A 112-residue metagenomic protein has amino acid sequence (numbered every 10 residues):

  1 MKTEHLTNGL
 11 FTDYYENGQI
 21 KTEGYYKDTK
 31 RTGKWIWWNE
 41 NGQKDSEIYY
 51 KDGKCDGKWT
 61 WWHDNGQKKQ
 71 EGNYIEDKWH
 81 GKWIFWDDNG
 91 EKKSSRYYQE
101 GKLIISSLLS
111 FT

Functional and structural regions predicted by a protein language model:
M1-T112: Glycine/tyrosine- and acidic-biased, solvent-exposed loop/turn segments at the edges of beta-strands
